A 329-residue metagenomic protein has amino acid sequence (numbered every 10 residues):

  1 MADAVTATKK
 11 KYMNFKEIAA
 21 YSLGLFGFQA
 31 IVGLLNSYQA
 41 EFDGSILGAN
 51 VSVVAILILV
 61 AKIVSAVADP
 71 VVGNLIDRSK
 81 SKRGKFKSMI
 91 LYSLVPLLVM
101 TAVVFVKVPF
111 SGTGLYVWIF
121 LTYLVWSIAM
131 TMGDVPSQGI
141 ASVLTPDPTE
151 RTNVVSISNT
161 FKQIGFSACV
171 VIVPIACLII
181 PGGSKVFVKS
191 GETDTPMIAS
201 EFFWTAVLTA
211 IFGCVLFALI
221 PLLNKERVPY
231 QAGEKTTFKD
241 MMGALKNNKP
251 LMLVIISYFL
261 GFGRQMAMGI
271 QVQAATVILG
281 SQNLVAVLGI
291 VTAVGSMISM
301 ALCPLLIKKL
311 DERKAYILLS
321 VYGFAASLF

Functional and structural regions predicted by a protein language model:
A2-F329: Membrane-embedded alpha-helical bundles of multi-pass transporters/translocases, especially carrier/permease families
